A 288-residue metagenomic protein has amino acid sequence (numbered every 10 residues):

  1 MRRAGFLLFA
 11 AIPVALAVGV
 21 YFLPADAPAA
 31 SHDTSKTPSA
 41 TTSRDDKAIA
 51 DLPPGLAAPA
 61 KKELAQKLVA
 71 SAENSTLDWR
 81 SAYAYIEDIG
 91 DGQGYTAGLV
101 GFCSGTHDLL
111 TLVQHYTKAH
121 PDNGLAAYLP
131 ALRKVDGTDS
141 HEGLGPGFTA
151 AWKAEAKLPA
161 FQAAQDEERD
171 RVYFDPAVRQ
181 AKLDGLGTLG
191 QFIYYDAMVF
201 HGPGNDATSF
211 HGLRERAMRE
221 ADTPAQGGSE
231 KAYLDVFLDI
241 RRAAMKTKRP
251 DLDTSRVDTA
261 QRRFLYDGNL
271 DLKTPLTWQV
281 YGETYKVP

Functional and structural regions predicted by a protein language model:
R2-A156, A164-D184, L189-P288: Cell-wall polysaccharide-cleaving catalytic domain and substrate-binding groove, primarily in peptidoglycan/chitin
